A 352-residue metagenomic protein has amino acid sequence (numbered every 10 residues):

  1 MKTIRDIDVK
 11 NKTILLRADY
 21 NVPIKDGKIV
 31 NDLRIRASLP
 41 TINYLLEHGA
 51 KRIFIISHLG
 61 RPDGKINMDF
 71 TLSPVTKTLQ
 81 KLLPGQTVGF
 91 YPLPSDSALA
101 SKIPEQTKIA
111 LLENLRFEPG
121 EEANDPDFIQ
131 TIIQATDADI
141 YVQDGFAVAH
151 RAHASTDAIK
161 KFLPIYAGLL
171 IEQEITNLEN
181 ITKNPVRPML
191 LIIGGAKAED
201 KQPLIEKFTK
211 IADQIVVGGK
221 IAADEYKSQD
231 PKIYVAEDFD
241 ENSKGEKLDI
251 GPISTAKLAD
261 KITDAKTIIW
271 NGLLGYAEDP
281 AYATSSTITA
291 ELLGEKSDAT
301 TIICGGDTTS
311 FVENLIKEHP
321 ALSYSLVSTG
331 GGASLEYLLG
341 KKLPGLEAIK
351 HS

Functional and structural regions predicted by a protein language model:
M1-S352: Active-site loop-to-helix "anion-binding N-cap" substructures in soluble metabolic enzymes
